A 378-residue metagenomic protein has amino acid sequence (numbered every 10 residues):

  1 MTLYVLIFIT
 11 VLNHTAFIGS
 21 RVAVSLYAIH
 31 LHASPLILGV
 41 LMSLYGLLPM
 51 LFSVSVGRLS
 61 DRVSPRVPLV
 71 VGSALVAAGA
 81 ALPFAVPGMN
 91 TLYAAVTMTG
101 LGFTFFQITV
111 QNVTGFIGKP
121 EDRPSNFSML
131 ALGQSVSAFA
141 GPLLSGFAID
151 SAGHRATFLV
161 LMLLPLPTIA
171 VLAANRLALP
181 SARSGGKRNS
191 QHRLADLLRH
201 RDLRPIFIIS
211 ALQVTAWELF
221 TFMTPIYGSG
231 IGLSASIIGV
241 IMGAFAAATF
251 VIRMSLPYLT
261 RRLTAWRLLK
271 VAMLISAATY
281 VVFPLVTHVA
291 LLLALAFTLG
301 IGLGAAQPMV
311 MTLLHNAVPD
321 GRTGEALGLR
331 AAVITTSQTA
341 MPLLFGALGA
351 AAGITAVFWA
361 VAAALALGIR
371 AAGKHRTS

Functional and structural regions predicted by a protein language model:
M1, L177-F207: Juxtamembrane intracellular "pre-TM" segments in multi-pass secondary transporters
M1-G46, R204-P205, V214-Y227, I231: Helix-loop boundary and gating motifs at the non-cytosolic
A28, L59-S60, F147-A152, G228 (+2 more regions): Interfacial helix-cap and linker-helix signal at transmembrane-aqueous boundaries of multi-pass secondary transporters
G46-V54, A138-F139, A246-F250, M254 (+1 more regions): Residue-level signature of mid-helix packing/kink "hotspots" within the transmembrane helices of 12-pass Major
F52-S64, I252-T264, G349: Helix-to-loop junctions at the C-terminal end of transmembrane segments in multipass secondary transporters
V67-A81, M162, R267-V281: Structural signature of the two symmetry-related core transmembrane helices
T97-Q134: Cytoplasmic helix-loop-helix junction between adjacent transmembrane helices in 12-TM secondary transporters
L163-R183, G368-H375: C-terminal membrane-cytosol helix-exit motif in multi-pass small-molecule transporters
